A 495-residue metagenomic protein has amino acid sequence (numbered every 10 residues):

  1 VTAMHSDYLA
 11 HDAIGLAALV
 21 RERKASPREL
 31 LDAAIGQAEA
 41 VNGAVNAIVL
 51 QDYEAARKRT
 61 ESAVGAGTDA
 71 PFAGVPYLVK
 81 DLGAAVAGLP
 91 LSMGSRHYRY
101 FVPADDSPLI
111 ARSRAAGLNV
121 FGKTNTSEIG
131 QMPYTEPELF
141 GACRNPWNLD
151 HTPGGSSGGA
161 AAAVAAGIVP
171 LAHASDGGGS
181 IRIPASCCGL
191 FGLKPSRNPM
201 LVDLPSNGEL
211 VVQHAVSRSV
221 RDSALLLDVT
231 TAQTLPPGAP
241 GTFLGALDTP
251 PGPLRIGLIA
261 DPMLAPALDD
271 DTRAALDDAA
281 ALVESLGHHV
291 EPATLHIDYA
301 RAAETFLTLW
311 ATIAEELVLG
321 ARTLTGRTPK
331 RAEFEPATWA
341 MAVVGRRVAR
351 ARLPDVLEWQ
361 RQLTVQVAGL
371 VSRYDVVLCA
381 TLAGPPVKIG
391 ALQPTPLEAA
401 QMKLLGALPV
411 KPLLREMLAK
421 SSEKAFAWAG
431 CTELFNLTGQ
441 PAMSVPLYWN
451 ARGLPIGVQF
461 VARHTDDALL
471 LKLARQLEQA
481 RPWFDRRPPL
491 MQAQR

Functional and structural regions predicted by a protein language model:
V1-K58, A281, S285-G287, R486-R495: An N-terminal boundary/leader segment
K24-D32, E61, L268-L295, V318-R327 (+1 more regions): Acyltransferase
A56-K58, A66-L139: Acidic/His- and Gly-rich active-site-bordering loop/insert found across diverse amide/peptide-bond hydrolases
F72-M93, D248-I259, A311-A368, T381-G384 (+3 more regions): Short helix-loop capping/hinge segments that flank enzyme active sites or metal/cofactor-binding pockets
D105-T230, P441-Y448, L454-G457: Short glycine/serine-rich loop segments
F191-A280, L286, I297, G320 (+2 more regions): A short helix-breaking turn/cap at a secondary-structure junction
E416-A442: Alpha-helix-centered segments that form part of catalytic cores
